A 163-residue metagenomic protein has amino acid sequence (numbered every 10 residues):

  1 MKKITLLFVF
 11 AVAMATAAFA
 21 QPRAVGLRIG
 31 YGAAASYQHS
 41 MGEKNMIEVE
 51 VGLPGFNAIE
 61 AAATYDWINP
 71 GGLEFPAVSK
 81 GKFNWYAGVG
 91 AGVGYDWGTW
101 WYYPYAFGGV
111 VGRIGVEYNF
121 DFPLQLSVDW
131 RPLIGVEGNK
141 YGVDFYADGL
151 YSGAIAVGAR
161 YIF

Functional and structural regions predicted by a protein language model:
M1-P22: Cleavable N-terminal export/targeting peptides
F8, A34-S36, S127: A broad, structure-centric signal for solvent-exposed, well-ordered loop/edge residues that line or flank functional
F19-I68, I162: Short glycine/proline- and aromatic-enriched beta-strand/turn motifs that initiate or cap beta-hairpins
G55-F56, E60, T64-F163: Outer-membrane beta-barrel transmembrane domain signature
